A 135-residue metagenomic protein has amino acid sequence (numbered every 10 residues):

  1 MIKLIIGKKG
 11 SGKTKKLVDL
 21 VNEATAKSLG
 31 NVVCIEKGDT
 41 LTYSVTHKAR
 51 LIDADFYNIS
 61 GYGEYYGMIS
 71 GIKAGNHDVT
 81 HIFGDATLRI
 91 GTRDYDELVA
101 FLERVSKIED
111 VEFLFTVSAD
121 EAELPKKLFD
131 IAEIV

Functional and structural regions predicted by a protein language model:
M1-G71, E123-K127, I131: Conserved P-loop
K3-I5, V32, V79-G84, F113: Generic beta-sheet signal
A24-S28, S44, A74-V79, V105-V111: Conserved catalytic network of the ASCE P-loop NTPase/AAA+ motor domain
F56, G75, G84-V135: Replace "adjacent to P-loop NTPase cores in ATP/GTP-dependent enzymes" with "adjacent to NTP-binding cores
